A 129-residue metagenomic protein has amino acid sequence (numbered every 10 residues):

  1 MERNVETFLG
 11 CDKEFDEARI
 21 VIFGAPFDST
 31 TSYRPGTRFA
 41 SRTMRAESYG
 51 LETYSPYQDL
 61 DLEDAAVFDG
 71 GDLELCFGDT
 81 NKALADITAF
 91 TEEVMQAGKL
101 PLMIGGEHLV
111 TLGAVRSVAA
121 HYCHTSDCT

Functional and structural regions predicted by a protein language model:
M1-C128: Metal-dependent C-N hydrolase catalytic cores
